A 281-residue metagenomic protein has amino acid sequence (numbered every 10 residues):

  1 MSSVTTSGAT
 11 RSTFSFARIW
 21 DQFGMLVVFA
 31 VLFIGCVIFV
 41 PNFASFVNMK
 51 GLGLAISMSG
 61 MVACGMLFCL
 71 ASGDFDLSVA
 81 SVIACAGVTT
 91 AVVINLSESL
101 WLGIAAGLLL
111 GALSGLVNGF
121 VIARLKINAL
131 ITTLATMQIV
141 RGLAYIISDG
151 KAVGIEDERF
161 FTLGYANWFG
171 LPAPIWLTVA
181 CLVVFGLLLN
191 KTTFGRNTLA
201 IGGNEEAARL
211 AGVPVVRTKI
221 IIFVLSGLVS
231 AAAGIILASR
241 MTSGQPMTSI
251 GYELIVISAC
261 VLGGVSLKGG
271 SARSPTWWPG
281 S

Functional and structural regions predicted by a protein language model:
M1-G24, A44: Transmembrane alpha-helical segments of polytopic membrane transport and secretion proteins
F14-Q22, F46-L54, S97-L102, L163-W176 (+2 more regions): Interfacial loop-to-helix junctions that mark the boundaries of transmembrane helices in multi-pass membrane
V31, C36, V40, A166-A200 (+4 more regions): Alpha-helical transmembrane segments of multi-pass integral membrane proteins
V31-L96, F120-I127, I257, G264-S274: Single transmembrane alpha-helix segments in multi-pass membrane proteins
S97-T136, A180, P279-G280: Alpha-helical transmembrane segments within multi-pass membrane transporters and channels
L125, A129-T192, T218-I221, R240-S249: Transmembrane helix-bundle core of multi-pass membrane transporters and related energy-transducing complexes
S230, R240-S281: Transmembrane alpha-helical segments in multi-pass inner-membrane proteins
